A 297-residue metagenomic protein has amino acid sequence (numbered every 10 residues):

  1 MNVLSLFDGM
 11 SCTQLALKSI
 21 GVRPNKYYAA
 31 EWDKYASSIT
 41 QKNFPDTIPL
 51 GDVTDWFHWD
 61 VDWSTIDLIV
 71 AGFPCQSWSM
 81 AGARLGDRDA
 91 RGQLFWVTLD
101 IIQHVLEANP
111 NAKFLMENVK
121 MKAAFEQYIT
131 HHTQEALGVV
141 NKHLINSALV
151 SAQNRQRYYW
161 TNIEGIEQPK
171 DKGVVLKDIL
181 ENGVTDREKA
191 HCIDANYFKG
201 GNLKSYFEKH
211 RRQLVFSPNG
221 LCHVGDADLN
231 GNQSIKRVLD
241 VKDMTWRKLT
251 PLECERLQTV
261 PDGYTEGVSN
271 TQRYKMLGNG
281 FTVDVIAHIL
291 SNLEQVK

Functional and structural regions predicted by a protein language model:
L4-D55: SAM cofactor-binding core of SAM-dependent methyltransferases, primarily the Rossmann-like beta-alpha-beta module
Y35, F198, T282: Conserved Rossmann-like nucleotide-cofactor binding loop
G51, V70-A71: Redox-cofactor binding/interface segments in oxidoreductases and associated redox assembly factors
W56-L68, C75-L239, D243-R247: Class I S-adenosyl-L-methionine
V238-G267: FAD-binding beta-loop-beta segment adjacent to the flavin cofactor pocket
S269-K275: Short pre-catalytic strand/loop immediately N-terminal to key active-site residues, enriched for Gly-Thr
I286: Acidic-aromatic/histidine active-site loop/patch
